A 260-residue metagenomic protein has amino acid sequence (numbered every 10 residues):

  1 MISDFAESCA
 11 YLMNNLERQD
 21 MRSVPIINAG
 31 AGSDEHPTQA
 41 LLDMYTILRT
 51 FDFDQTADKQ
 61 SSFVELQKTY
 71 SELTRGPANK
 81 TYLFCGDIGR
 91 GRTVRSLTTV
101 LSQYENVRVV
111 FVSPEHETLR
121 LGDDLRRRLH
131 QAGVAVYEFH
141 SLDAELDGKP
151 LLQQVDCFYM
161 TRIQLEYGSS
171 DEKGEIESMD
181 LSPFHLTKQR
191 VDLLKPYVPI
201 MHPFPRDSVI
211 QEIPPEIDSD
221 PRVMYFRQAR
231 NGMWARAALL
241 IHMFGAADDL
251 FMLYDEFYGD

Functional and structural regions predicted by a protein language model:
M1-D54, D207, I213: Phosphate/diphosphate ligand-binding glycine-rich loop within oxidoreductases
I2-S8, R92, H116-G122, S208-V209: Short, charged/polar "capping" segments at the starts of alpha-helices and the immediately preceding loops
D20, G76-P77, S102-N106, Q189-Y197 (+1 more regions): Short, conserved loop/helix-junction motifs that constitute active-site signature segments in enzyme catalytic cores
P25-A29, H36, F84, M201 (+1 more regions): General beta-strand structural signal in soluble alpha/beta enzymes
T50-T161: Glycine-rich phosphate/diphosphate-binding loop of Rossmann-like nucleotide-binding domains
H130-E216, R222: Rossmann-like adenosine-cofactor binding region
L194-D260: Adenosine-phosphate binding glycine-rich loop
